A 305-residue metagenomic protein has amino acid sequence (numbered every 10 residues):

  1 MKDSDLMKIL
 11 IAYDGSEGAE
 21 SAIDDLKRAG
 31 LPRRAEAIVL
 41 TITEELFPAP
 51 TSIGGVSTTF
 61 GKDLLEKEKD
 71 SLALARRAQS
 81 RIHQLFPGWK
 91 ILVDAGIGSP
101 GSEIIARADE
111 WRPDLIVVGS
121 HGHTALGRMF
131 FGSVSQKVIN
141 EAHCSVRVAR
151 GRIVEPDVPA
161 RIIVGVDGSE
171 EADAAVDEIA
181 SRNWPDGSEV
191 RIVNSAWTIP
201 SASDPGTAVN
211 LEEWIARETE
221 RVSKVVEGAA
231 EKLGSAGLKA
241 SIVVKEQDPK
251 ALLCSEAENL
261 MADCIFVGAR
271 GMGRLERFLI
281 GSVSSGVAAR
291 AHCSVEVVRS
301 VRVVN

Functional and structural regions predicted by a protein language model:
M1-D5, G18, R28, E44-F47 (+5 more regions): Structural beta-alpha unit
M1-K8, I23, R28-P32, G101-E155 (+1 more regions): Gly/Ser-rich helix-loop-strand patches that form or flank binding pockets for ribonucleotide-derived cofactors
K2-F60, L85, A160-E212, K232-V244 (+1 more regions): Small/aliphatic-rich secondary-structure junction motif
Y13, A95, S120, V166 (+2 more regions): Conserved residues at beta->alpha junctions
A22, L74, A175, V222-V225 (+2 more regions): Hydrophobic alpha-helical membrane-association signature
D24-K27, R76, S80, Q136 (+4 more regions): Active-site phosphate/pyrophosphate- and oxyanion-stabilizing loops and adjacent acidic/basic residues in soluble
T58-A73, N210-K224: A short acidic, glycine-rich active-site loop that binds or catalyzes chemistry on phosphate/adenosine moieties
